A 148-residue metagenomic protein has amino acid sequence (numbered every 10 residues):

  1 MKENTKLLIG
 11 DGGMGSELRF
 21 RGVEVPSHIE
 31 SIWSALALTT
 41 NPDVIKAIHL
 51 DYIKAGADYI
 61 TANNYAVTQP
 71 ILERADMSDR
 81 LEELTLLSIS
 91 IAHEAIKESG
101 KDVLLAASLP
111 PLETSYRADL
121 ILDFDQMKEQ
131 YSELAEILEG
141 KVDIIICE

Functional and structural regions predicted by a protein language model:
M1-E148: Domain-level signal for soluble alpha/beta catalytic cores
